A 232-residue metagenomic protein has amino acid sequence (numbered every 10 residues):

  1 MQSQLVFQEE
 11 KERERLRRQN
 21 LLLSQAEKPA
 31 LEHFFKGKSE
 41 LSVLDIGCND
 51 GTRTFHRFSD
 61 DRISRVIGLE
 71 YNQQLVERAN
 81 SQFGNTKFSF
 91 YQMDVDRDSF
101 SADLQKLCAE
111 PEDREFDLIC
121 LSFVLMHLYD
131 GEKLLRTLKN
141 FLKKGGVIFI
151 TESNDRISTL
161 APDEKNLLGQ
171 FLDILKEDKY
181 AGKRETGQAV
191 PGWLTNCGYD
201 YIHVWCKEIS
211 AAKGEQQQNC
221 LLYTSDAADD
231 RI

Functional and structural regions predicted by a protein language model:
M1-A26: Class I SAM-dependent methyltransferase Rossmann-like catalytic core, especially the SAM/SAH-binding loop
L21-S39, H56: Conserved alpha-helix/loop element of class I SAM-dependent methyltransferases that forms part of the SAM/SAH-binding
L44, D50-D103: Class I SAM-dependent methyltransferase SAM/SAH-binding core
C120: A conserved beta-strand element that flanks and buttresses the S-adenosyl-L-methionine
M126-L128: A short His-aromatic
E132-V147: A short glycine-rich, Lys/Arg-flanked "PGG" loop and its adjoining helix->strand segment in the class I
F149-Q218: Conserved catalytic/acceptor-binding region of the Class I
Y223-I232: Single conserved hydrophobic/aromatic residue that forms the stacking wall/gate of nucleotide- or nucleobase-binding
